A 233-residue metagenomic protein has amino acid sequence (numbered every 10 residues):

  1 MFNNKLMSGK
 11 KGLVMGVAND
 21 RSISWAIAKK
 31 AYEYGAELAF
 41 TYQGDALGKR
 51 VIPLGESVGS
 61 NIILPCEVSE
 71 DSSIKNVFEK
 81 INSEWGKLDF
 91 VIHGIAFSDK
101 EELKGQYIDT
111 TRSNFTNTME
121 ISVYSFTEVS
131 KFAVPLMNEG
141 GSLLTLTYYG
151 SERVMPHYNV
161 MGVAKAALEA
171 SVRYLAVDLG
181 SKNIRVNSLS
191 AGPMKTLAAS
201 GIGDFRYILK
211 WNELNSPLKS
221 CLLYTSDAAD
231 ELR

Functional and structural regions predicted by a protein language model:
N4-A39: Canonical Rossmann dinucleotide-binding motif of NAD(H)/NADP(H)-dependent dehydrogenases/reductases, specifically
K10-K11, S60, K87-L88, Y124 (+2 more regions): Active-site loop of short-chain dehydrogenase/reductase
V17, R21-S22, A96-F126, K131 (+2 more regions): Catalytic loop of short-chain dehydrogenase/reductase
A36-R50: Conserved glycine-rich Rossmann-like NAD(P)H-binding loop of the short-chain dehydrogenase/reductase
I52, S181, A191-P217: A glycine/serine/threonine-rich, flexible loop-to-helix segment that serves as the NAD(P) cofactor-binding "lid"
L64-K75, E79, S83-E84, H93-T116 (+3 more regions): Conserved mid-core segment of classical short-chain dehydrogenase/reductases
I92, L144, V186-L189, A199: Hydrophobic structural elements of the Rossmann-like NAD(P)H-binding subdomain that define the short-chain
Y224-L232: Conserved small/polar residues in nucleotide/adenosyl-binding loops
